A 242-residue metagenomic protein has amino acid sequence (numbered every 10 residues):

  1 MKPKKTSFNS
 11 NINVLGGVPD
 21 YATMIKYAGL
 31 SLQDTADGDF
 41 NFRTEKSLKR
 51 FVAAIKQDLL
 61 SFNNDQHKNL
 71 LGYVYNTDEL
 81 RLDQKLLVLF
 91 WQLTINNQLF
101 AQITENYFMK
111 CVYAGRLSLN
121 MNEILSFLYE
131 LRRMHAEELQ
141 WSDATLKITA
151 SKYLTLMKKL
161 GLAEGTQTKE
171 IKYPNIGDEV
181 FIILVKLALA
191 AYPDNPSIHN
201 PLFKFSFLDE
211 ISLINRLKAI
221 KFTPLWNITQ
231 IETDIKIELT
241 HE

Functional and structural regions predicted by a protein language model:
M1-F100, N106-Y107: Eukaryotic partner-binding/assembly regions in large regulatory complexes
R43-F51, L99, D143-K159, L208-A219: Short amphipathic alpha-helical interaction segments
S61, K110, E130-M134, L156-A163: Amphipathic alpha-helical interaction surfaces
L87-L117, V180-P201: Positively charged, polyanion-binding regions of nucleic-acid-associated proteins
Q102-N106, S126, T155: Contiguous, well-ordered alpha-helical segments that form the cores/surfaces of helical PPI scaffolds
G115, Y129-T149: Short, positively charged loop/turn segments that connect secondary-structure elements
M121-Y129: An amphipathic alpha-helix signature
K158-D234, H241: Accessory, usually C-terminal, subdomains that scaffold auxiliary metal cofactors
